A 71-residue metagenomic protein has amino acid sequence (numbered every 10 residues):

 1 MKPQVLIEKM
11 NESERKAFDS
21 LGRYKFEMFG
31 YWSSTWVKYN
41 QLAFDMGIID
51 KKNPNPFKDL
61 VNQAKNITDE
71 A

Functional and structural regions predicted by a protein language model:
M1-G22, E27-A71: C-terminal-biased regions
